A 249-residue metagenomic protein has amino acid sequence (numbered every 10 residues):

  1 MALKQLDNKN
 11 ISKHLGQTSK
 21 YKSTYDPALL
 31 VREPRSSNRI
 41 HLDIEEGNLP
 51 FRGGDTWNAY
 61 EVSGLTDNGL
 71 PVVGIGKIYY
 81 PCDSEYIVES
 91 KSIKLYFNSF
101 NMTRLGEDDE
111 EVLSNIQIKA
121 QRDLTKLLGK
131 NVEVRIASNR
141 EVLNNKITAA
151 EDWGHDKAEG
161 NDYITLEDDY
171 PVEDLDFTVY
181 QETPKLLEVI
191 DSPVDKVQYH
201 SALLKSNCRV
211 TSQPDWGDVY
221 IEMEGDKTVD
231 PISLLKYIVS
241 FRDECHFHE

Functional and structural regions predicted by a protein language model:
M1-E249: N-terminal intrinsically disordered, cationic/polar leader segments that include organellar targeting peptides
